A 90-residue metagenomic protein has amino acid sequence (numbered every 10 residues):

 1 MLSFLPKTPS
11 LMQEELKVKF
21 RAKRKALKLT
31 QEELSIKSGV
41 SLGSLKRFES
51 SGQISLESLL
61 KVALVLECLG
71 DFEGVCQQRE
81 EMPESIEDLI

Functional and structural regions predicted by a protein language model:
L2, E73-I90: Short, charged recognition helix plus adjacent turn of helix-turn-helix-like nucleic-acid-binding domains
L2-A26: A short, Lys/Arg-rich alpha-helix, primarily the initiator
K19, T30, S55-S58: Residues that mark the N-terminal boundary/hinge immediately upstream of a DNA-recognition element
K28-K46: Short alpha-helical DNA-recognition segment
S51-L64: Short, basic-rich loop-to-helix N-cap that marks the start of a DNA-contacting helix
